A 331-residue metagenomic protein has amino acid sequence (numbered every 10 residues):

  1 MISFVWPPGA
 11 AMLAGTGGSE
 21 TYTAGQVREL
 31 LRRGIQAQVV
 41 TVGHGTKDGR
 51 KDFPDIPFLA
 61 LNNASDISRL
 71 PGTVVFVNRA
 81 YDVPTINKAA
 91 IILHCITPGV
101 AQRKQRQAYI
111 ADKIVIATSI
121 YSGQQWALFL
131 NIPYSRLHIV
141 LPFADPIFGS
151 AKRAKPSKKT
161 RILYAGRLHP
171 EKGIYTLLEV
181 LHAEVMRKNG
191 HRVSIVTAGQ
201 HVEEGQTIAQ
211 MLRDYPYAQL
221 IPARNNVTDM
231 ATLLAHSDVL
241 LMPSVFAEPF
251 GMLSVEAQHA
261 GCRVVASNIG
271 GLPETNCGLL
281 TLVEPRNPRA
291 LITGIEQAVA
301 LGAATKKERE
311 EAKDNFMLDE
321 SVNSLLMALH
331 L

Functional and structural regions predicted by a protein language model:
G18, A60, A300-H330: A charged, aromatic-enriched C-terminal amphipathic alpha-helix characteristic of glycosyltransferases across folds
T21-G25, T160, H169-A183: A conserved mid-protein helix/loop that constitutes part of the nucleotide-sugar donor-binding site
T41-G45, A165, R192-Q206, A223: Glycosyltransferase donor-sugar binding loop
R103-Q107, D112-R136, A144-P146: A short, active-site helix/loop in glycosyltransferases that binds the activated sugar's phosphate group
Q206-N225: Nucleotide-activated donor-binding/catalytic signature segment of Leloir-type glycosyltransferases, i.e., the conserved
T232-S237: Short alpha-helical donor nucleotide-sugar binding micro-motif in glycosyltransferases
R263-A266: Short hydrophobic beta-strand element within catalytic cores of glycosyltransferases and related nucleotide-activated
L280-R289, E296-G302: Conserved acidic donor-binding segment of nucleotide-sugar-dependent glycosyltransferases
